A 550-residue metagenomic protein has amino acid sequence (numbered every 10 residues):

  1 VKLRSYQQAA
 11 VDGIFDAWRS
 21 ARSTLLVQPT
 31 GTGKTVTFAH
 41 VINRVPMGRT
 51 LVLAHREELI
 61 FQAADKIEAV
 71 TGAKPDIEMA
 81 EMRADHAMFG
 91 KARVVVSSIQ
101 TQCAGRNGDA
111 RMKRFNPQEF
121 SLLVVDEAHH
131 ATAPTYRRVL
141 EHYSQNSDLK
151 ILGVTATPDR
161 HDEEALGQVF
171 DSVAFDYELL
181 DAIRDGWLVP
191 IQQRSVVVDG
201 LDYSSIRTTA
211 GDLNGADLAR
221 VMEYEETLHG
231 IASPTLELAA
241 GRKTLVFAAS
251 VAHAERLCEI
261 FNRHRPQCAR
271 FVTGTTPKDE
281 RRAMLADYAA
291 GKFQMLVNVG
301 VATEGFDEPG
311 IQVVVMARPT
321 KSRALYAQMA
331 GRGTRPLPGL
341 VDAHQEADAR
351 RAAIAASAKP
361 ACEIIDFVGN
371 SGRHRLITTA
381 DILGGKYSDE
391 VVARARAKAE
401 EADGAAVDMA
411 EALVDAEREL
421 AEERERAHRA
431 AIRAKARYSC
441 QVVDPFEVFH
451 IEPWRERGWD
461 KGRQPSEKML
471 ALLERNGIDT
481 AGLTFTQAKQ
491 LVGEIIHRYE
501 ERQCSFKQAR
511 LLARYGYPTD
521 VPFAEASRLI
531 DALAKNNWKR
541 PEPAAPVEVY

Functional and structural regions predicted by a protein language model:
S20-V41, F247: Walker A/P-loop
R44-A69, V251: Conserved Walker A/P-loop ATP-binding site and its immediately adjacent core in helicase/helicase-like ATPase domains
E57, D76-A87, S98-A104, A249-A252 (+2 more regions): Conserved helicase motor
Q100, G274-S388: Conserved RecA-like P-loop NTPase helicase motor core
H130-Q193: Post-DEXD/H (motif II) to motif III coupling segment of the RecA-like Helicase ATP-binding lobe
V173-L245: Conserved interdomain linker/interface between the two RecA-like ATPase lobes of SF2 helicase motors
N214-A290: Conserved helicase/translocase motor-coupling segment
T227-I231, L236-L238, G372-Y499, Q503-A513 (+1 more regions): Long, largely alpha-helical accessory region at the distal end of helicase-like NTP-driven motors
